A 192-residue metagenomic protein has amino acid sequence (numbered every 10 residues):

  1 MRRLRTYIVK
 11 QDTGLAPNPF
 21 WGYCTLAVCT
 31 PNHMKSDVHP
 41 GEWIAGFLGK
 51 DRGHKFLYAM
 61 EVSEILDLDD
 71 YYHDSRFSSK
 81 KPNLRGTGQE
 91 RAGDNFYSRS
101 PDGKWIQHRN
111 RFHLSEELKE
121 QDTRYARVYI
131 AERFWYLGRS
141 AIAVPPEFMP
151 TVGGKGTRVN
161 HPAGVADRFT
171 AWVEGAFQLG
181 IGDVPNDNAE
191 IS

Functional and structural regions predicted by a protein language model:
M1, H54, V128-I130: A short, structural micro-pattern
M1-H39, L179, D183-N186, S192: Compositionally biased, charged N-terminal/linker segments
Q11, L48, E64: Residues that form ligand- and interface-recognition hot spots within folded domains
G41-W43: Structural motif
F47-G53: Short, charged beta-turn/beta-strand-edge "cap" motif at the junction between a beta-strand and an adjacent loop
K55-I65: Short beta-strand-centered aromatic/proline hotspots
L68-S192: Contiguous surface segments at macromolecular interaction interfaces
